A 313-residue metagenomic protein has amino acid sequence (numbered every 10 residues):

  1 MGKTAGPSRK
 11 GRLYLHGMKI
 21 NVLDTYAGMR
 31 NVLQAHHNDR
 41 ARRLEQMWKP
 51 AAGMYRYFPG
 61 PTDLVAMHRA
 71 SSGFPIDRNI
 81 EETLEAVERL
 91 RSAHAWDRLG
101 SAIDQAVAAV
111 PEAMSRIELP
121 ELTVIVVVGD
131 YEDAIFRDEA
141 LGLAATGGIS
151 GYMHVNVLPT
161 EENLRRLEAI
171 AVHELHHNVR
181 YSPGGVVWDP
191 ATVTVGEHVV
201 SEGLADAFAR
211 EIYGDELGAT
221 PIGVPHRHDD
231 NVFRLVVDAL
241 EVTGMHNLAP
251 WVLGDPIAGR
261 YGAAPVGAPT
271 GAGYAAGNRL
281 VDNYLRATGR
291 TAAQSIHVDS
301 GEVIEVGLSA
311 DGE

Functional and structural regions predicted by a protein language model:
M1-R9: Extreme N-terminal basic, low-complexity initiation segments that serve as generic localization/processing leaders
K10-H94: N-terminal low-structure segments adjacent to metalloprotease catalytic domains across cellular compartments
T25, T192-L235, D311: Post-HExxH zinc-binding segment in Zn-dependent metallohydrolases
A86-I149, L164: Auxiliary, metal-adjacent structural segments of Zn-dependent hydrolase domains
N156, T160, V186-H198: Short helix/strand-bridging catalytic loops that position acidic/His residues to coordinate divalent metals and engage
N156-A171: Short pre-active-site segment immediately N-terminal to the catalytic Zn-binding motif
A169-S182, E202, D206: Active-site recognition of the HExxH zinc-binding catalytic motif
V237-E313: Pan-zinc metallopeptidase signature
